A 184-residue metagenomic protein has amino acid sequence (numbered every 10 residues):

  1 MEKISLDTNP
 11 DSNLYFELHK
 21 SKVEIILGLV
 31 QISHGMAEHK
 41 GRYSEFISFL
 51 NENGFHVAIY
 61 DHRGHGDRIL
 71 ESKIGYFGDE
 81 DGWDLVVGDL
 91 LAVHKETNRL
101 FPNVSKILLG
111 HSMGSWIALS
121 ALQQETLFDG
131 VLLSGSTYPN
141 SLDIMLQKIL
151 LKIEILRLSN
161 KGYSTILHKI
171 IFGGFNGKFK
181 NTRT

Functional and structural regions predicted by a protein language model:
M1-V23: N-terminal cap/lid segment of alpha/beta-hydrolase-fold proteins
L27-E38, S112: Active-site glycine-rich loops that stabilize anionic/oxyanionic intermediates across multiple enzyme folds
R42, I47-K73: Conserved alpha/beta-hydrolase
G78-N98: Alpha/beta-hydrolase active-site loop
L108-G110, S134: Short beta-strand immediately N-terminal to the catalytic nucleophile in serine-hydrolase-like folds
G110-G114, A118: Gly/Ala-rich beta-loop-alpha elbow adjacent to hydrolase catalytic centers
A118-T184: Alpha/beta-hydrolase-fold enzymes
